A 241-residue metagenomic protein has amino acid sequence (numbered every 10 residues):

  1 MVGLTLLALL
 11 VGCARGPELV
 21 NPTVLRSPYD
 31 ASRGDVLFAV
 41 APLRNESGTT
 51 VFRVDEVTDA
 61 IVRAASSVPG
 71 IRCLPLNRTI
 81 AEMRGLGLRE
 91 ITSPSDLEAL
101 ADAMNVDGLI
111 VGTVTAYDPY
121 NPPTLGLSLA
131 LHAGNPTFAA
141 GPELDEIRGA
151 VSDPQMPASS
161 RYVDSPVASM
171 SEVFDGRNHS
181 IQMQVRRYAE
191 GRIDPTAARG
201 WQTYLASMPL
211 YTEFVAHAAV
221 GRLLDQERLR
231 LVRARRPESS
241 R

Functional and structural regions predicted by a protein language model:
M1-V11: Sec-dependent bacterial lipoprotein signal peptides
L7, S32, A103-V106: Alpha-helix termination/capping residues and helix-transition junctions
C13-G34, Y120, T124, N135-R241: C-terminal/domain-edge helix-coil "capping" segments
L37-V40, G48-V111, S152-A158, Y162 (+1 more regions): N-terminal segment of the mature soluble domain
L43-E46, R78-T79, V114-Y117, S128-T137: Solvent-exposed coil/turn segments that connect beta secondary-structure elements in extracytoplasmic/periplasmic
T49, A116-P123: Solvent-exposed loop/turn segments connecting transmembrane beta-strands in outer-membrane beta-barrel proteins
G85-L88, N121-L125: Short secondary-structure transition/capping segments
I110, L125-L127: Hydrophobic residues positioned within well-ordered beta-strands of beta-sheet architectures
